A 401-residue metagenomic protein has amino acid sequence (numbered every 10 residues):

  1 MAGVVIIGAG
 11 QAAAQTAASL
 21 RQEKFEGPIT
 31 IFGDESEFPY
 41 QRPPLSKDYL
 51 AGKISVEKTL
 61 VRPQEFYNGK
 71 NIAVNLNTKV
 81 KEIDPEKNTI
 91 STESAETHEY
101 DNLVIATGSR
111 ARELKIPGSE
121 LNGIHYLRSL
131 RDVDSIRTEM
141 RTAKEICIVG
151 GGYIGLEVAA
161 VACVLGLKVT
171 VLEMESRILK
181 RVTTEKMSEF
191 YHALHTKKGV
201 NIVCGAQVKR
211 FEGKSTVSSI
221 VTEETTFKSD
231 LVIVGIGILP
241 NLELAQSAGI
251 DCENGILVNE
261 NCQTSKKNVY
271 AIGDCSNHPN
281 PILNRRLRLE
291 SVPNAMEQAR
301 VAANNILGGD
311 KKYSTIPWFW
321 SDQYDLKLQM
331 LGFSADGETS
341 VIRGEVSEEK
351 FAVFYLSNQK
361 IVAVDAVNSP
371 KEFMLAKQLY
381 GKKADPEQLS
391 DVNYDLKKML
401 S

Functional and structural regions predicted by a protein language model:
A2-A73, V161-V182: Beta1-alpha1 glycine-rich phosphate/pyrophosphate-binding loop at the start of Rossmann-like nucleotide-binding domains
A2-G3, A9, Q22, C275-M374: Mid-to-C-terminal Rossmann-like scaffold of FAD/NAD(P)H-dependent oxidoreductases
A2-G3, I220, F227-D251, L326-S401: C-terminal catalytic lobe of FAD-dependent flavoproteins
I7, H98-G108, V149, V169 (+3 more regions): Short hydrophobic core segments
G10-Q11, S36, S109-A111, R131 (+3 more regions): Residue-level detector of alpha-helix initiation sites
E26, V74-T92, H98, L165-N259: A Rossmann-like FAD-binding core segment of flavoenzymes
T107-L165: Glycine-rich dinucleotide-binding loop and its adjacent helix/turn
E120-R141, E212-N304: FAD-site-proximal beta/loop scaffold in flavoenzymes
